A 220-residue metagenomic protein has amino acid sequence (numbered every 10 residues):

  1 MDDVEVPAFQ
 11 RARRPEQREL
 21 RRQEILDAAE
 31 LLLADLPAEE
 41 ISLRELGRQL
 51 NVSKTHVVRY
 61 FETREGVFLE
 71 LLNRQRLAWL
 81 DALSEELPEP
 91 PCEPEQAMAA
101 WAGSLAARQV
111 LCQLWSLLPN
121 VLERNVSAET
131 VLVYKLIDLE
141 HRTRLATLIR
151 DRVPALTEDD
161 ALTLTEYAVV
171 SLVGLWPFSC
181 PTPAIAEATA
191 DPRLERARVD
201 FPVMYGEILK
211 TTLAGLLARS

Functional and structural regions predicted by a protein language model:
M1-F9, T143-A155, S171-S220: C-terminal peripheral helix-coil segments that are non-catalytic and often amphipathic
M1-P37, R44, R48: Basic, helix-initiating cap at the start of DNA-binding domains
L20, E24-L31, D35, Q49 (+3 more regions): Alpha-helical structural segments
E24, E45, Q96-A100, T163-V170 (+2 more regions): Amphipathic alpha-helical interaction segments
L32, E39-G66, E70: Helix-turn-helix
E70, S84-L114, L164-A168: Hydrophobic alpha-helical connector segments
R108-L132, C180-E187: Amphipathic alpha-helical segments used for helix-helix packing
N125-V153, D159-L162, G206: Amphipathic alpha-helical packing segments from all-alpha helical-bundle domains
